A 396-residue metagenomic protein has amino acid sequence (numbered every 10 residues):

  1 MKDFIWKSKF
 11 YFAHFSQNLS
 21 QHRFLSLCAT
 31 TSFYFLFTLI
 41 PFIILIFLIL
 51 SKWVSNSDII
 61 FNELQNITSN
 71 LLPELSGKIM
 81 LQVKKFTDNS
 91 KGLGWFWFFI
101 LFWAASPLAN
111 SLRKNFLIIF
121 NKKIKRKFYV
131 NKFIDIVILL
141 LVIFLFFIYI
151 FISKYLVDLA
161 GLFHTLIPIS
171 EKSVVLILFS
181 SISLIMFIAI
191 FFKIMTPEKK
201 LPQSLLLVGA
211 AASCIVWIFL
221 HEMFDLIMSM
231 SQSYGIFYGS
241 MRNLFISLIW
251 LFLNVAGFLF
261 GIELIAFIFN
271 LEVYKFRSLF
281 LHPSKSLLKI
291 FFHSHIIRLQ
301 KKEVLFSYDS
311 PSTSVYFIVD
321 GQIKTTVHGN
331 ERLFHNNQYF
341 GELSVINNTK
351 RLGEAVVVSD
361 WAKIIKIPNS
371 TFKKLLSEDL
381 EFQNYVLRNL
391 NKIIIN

Functional and structural regions predicted by a protein language model:
M1-P311, Y316-F317, I323: Membrane-embedded alpha-helices and immediately adjacent juxtamembrane helical segments in alpha-helical membrane
P73, D360, L380-E381: Proline-centered flexible-loop/turn and helix-kink motifs
G235-G239, F334, I346-T349, L380-N384: Short, conserved loop/turn and helix-capping segments at secondary-structure boundaries that abut family-defining
I297-L299, E303-D360, F372-K374, L387: Cyclic nucleotide-binding regulatory domains
R351-L352, S370-N396: A small-molecule sensor/coupling module
I365-P368: NUDIX/MutT-family hydrolases
